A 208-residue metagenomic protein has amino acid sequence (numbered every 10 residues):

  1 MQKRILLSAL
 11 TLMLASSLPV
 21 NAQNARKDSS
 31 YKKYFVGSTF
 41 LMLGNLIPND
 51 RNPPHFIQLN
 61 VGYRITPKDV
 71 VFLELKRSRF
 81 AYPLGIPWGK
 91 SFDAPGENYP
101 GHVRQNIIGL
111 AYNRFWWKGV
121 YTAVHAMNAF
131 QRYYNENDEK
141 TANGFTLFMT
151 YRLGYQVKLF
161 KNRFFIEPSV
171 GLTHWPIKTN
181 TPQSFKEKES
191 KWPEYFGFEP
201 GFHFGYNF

Functional and structural regions predicted by a protein language model:
M1-Y31, F208: Cleavable N-terminal export/targeting peptides
A22-P87, G205: Short glycine/proline- and aromatic-enriched beta-strand/turn motifs that initiate or cap beta-hairpins
K32, P53-I57, H102-N106, N143-M149 (+1 more regions): Residues that define the transmembrane beta-barrel architecture of outer-membrane proteins
G44-D50, E97-G101, D138-N143, E187-K191: Outer-membrane beta-barrel domain signature
G62-V170: Gram-negative (and chloroplast) outer-membrane scaffold detector with strong preference for beta-barrel transmembrane
T179-T181, F185-P193: A short acidic/glycine-rich loop-to-helix N-cap element
E194-F208: Outer-membrane beta-barrel "beta-signal"
